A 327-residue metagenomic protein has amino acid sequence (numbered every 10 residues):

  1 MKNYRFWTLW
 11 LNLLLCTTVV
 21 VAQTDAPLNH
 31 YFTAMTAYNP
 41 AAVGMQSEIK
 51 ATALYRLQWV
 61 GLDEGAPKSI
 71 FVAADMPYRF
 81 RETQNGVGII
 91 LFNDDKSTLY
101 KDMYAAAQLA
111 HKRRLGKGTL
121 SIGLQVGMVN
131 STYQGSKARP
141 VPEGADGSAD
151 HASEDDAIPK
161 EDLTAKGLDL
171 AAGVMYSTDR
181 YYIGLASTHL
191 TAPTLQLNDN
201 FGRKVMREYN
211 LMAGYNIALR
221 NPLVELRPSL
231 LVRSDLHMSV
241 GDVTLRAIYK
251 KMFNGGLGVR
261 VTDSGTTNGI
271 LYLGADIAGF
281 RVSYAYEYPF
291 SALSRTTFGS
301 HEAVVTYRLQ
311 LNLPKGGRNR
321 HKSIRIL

Functional and structural regions predicted by a protein language model:
M1-F6, L115: Positively charged n-region of N-terminal signal peptides that target proteins for export
Y4-R5, L14, I324: Residue-level detector of intrinsically disordered/flexible regions characterized by low predicted structural confidence
R5, V19-A22: Catalytic PLP-binding core of fold-type I/II PLP enzymes
F6-T8, L28: Short helix-onset patch at the extreme N-terminus, typifying the N->h transition of secretory signal peptides
T8-T18: Bacterial N-terminal signal peptides
Q23-L327: Subset of outer-membrane beta-barrel
